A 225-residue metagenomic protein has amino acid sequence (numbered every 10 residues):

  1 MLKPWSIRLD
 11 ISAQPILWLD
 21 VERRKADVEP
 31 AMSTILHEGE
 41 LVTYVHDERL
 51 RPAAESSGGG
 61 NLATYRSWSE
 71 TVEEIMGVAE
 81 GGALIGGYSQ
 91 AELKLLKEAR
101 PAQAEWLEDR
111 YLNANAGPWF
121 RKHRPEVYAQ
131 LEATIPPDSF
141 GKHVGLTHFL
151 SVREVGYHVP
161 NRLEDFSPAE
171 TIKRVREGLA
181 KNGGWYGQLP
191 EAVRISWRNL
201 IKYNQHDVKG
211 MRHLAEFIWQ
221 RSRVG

Functional and structural regions predicted by a protein language model:
M1-A79: Conserved RNase H-like, two-metal-ion catalytic cores of nucleic-acid enzymes
D20-E22, E92, N115, D207: Acidic active-site catalytic centers that drive phospho-/nucleotidyl reactions and related ester hydrolyses
M32, V127, I218-W219: Hydrophobic alpha-helical membrane context
Y44-G156, S167: Conserved DEDDh/DEDDy metal-dependent 3′-5′ exonuclease domain
S139-F140, G145-G225: Acidic, Mg2+-coordinating catalytic module of metal-dependent nucleases/exonucleases that use a two-metal-ion mechanism
